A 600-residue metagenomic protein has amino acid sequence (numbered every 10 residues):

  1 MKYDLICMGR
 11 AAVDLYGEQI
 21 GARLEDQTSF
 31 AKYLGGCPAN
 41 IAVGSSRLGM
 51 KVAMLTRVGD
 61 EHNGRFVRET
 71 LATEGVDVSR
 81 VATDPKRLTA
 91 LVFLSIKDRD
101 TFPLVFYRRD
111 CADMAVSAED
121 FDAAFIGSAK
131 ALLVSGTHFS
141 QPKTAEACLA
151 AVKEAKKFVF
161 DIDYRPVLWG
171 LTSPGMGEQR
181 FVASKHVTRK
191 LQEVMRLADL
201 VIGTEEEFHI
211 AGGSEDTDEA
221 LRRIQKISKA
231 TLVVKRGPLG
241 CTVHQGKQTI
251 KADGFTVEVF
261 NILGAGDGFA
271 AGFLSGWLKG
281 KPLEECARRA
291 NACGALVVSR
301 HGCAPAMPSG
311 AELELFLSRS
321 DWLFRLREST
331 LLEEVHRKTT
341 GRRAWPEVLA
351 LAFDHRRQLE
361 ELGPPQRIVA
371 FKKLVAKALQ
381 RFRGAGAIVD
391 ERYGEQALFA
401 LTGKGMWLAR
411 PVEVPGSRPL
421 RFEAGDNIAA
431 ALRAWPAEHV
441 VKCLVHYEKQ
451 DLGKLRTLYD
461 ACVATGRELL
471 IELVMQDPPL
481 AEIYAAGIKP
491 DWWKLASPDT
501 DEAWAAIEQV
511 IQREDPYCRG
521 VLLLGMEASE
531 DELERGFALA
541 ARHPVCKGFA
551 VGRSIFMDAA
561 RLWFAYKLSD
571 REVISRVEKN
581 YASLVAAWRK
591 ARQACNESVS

Functional and structural regions predicted by a protein language model:
M1-D77, L351: Glycine-rich phosphate/adenosyl-contacting loop at the front of the ribokinase-like
M1-I6, H186, G213-L331: Conserved phosphate-binding/catalytic region of the ribokinase-like
K51-G136, E314-L323: Conserved N-terminal subdomain of the carbohydrate kinase-like
A131-R223, A230, L239-G240, E472: Conserved beta-alpha-beta core of the PfkB/ribokinase-like small-molecule kinase fold
L171-S173, R180-Q192, E215, L398-A400 (+3 more regions): Distinct, well-ordered alpha-helical segments
R325-Q450, K489, D531-K547, M557-S600: Alpha/beta catalytic barrel-like cores
L351, E472, W493, G552: Conserved, mostly hydrophobic/aromatic
F371-K377, D426-V440, E448, K454-L455 (+5 more regions): Alpha/beta enzyme core
